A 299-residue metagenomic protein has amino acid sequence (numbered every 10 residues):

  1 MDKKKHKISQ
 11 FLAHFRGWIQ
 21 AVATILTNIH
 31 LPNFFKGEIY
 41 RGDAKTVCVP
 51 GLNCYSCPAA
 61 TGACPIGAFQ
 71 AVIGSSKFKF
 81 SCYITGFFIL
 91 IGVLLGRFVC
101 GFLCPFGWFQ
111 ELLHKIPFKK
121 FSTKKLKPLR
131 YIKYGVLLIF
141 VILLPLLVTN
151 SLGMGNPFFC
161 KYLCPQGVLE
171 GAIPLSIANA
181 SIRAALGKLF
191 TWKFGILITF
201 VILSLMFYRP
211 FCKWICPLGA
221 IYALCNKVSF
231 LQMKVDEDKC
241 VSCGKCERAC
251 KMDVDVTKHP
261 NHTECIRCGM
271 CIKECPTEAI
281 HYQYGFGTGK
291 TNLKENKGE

Functional and structural regions predicted by a protein language model:
M1-T257, T263-E299: Non-ligating segments of multi-cofactor redox enzymes
